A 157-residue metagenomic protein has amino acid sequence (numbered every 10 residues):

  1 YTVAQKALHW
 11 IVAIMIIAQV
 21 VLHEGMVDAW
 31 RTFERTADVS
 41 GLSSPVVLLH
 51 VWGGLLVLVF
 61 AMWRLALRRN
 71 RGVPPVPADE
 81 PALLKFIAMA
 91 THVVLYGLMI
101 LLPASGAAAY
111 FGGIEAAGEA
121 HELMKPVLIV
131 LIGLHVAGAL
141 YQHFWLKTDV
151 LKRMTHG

Functional and structural regions predicted by a protein language model:
Y1-G157: Membrane-embedded alpha-helical bundles that constitute the cytochrome b-like, heme-associated redox core of multi-pass
